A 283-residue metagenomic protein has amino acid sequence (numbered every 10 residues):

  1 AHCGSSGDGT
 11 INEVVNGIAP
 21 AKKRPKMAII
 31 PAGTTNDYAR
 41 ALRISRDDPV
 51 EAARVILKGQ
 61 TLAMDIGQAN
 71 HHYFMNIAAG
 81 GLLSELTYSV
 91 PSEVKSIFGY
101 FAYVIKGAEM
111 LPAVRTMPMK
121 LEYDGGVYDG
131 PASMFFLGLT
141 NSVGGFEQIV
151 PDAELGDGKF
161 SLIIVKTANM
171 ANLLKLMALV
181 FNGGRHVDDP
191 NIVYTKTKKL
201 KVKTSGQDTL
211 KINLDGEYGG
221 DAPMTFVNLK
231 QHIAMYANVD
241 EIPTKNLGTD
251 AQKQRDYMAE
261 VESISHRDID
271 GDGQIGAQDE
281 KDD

Functional and structural regions predicted by a protein language model:
A1-S5, N12, G17, A251: ATP/NTP phosphate-donor binding region
D8-I11, P31, L86, F135 (+3 more regions): Hydrophobic structural packing positions in well-ordered secondary structure
N16, P20-L137: Catalytic core of DAGKc-family lipid kinases
A79, L83, F136-V150, Y218: Glycine-rich phosphate/pyrophosphate-binding beta-alpha loops
V94-F101, L137, P151-N172: Gly/Ser/Thr-rich active-site loops/lids in small-molecule metabolic enzymes that frequently grip phosphoryl groups
R115-M117, P131-S133, G156-S161, K196-L200: A generic structural signal for short beta-strands and their flanking turns/coil linkers
Y123-D124, E154, I164-A251: ATP/nucleoside-binding phosphotransfer catalytic cores, i.e., glycine-rich phosphate-binding loops
Q252-D283: Calcium-binding acidic motifs and repeat modules
